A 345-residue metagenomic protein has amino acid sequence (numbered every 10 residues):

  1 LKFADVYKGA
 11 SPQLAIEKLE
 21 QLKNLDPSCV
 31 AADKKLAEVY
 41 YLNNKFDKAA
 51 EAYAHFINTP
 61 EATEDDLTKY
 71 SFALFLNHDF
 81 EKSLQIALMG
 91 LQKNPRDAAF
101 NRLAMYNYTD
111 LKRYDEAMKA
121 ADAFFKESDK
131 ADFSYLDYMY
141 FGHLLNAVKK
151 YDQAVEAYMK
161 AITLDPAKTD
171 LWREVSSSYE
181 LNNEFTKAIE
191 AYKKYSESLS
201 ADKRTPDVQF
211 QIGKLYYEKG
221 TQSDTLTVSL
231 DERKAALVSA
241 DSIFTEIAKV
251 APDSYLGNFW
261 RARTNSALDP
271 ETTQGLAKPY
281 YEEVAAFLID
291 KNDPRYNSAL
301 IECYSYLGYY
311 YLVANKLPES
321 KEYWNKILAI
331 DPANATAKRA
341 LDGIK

Functional and structural regions predicted by a protein language model:
L1-V313, T336-K345: Alpha-solenoid helical repeat scaffolds
S266, L328-A329: Alpha-solenoid HEAT/Armadillo repeat architecture
K316-E319: Short helix-capping/linker segments at secondary-structure and domain boundaries
I330-T336: Short, charge-rich amphipathic alpha-helical segments embedded in non-transmembrane helical bundles/solenoids
